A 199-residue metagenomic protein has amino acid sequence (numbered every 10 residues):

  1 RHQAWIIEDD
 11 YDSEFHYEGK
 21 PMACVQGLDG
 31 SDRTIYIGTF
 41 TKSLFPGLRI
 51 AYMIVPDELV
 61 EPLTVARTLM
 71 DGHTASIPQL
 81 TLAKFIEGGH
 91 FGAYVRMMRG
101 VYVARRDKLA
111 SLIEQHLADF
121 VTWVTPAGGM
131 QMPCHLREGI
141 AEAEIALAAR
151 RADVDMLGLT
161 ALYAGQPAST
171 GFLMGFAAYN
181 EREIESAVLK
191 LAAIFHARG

Functional and structural regions predicted by a protein language model:
R1-G199: PLP-dependent class I/II
